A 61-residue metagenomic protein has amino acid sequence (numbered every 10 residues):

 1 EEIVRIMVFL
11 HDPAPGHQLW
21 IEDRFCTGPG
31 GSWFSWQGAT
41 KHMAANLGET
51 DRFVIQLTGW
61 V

Functional and structural regions predicted by a protein language model:
I3, F9-P29: A short beta-strand-loop-beta hairpin characteristic of the jelly-roll/cupin
V4-L10, W33-S35, E49-V61: A short hydrophobic beta-strand segment most commonly corresponding to one strand of the jelly-roll/cupin
H17-L19, W36-E49: Short beta-strand His + acidic residue motifs that chelate non-heme Fe in jelly-roll/DSBH and cupin folds
T27-G38: Short, mixed-charge aromatic SLiMs
